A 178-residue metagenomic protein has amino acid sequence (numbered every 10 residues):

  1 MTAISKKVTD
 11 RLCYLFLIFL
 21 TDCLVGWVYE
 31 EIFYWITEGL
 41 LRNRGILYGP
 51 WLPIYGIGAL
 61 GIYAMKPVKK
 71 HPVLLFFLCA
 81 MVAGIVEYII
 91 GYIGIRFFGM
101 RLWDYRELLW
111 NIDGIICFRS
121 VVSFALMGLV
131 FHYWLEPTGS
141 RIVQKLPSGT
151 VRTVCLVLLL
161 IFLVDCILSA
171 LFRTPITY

Functional and structural regions predicted by a protein language model:
M1-Y178: Aromatic-rich, lipid-facing transmembrane alpha helices and their immediate juxtamembrane interface loops in integral
